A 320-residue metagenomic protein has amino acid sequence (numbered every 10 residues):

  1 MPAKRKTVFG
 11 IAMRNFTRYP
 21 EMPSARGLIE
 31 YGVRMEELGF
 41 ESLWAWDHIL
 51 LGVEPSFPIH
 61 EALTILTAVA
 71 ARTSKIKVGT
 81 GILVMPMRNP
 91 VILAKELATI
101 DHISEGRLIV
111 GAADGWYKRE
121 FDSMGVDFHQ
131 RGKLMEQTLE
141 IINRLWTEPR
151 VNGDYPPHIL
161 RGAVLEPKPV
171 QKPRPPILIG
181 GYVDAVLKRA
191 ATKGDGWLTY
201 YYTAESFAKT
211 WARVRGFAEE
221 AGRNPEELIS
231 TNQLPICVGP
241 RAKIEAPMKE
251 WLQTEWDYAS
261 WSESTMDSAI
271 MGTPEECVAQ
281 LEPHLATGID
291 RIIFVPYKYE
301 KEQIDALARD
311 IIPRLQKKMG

Functional and structural regions predicted by a protein language model:
M1-P20, Y117-E120, P157-R174, R241-D267: N-terminal small/glycine-rich loop or linker at the start of catalytic domains across soluble metabolic enzymes
M1-R72, P173-P175: N-terminal beta1-alpha1-beta2 module of alpha/beta enzyme domains
P2-T7, P55, N89-K193, K209-A212 (+4 more regions): Internal, glycine-rich beta/alpha segment that forms the wall or movable "lid" of small-molecule/cofactor binding
F9-M13, L43-A45, V78-T80, L108-A112 (+4 more regions): Hydrophobic faces of well-ordered beta-strands that scaffold small-molecule active sites in alpha/beta enzyme cores
M13-A25, L83-V91, P173-Y182, E263-E275: Active-site mouth loops of central-metabolism enzymes
M22-M35, E96, I179-R189, P247-M248 (+1 more regions): Short, acidic/polar
S56-G79, E136-I141, L145, R309-G320: Alpha-helix-loop-beta-strand connector modules within alpha/beta enzyme cores
L139-I142, A204-R215, E300-G320: C-terminal helical cap(s) of enzyme catalytic domains, especially alpha/beta-barrels
